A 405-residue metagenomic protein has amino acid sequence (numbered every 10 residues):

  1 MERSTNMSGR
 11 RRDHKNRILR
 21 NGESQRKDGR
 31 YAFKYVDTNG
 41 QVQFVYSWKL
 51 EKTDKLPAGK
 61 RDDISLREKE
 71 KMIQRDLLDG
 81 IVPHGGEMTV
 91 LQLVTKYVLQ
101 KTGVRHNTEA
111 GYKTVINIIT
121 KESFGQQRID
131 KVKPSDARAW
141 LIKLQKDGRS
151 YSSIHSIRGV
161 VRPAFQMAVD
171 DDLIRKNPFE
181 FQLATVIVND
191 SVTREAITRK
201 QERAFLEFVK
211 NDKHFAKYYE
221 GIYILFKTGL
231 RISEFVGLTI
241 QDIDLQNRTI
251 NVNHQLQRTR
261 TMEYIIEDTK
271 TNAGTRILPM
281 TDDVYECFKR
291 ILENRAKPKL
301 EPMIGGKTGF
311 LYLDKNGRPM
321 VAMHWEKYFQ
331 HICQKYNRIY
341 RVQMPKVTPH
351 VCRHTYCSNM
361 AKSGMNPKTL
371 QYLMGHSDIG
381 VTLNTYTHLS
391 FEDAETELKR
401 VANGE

Functional and structural regions predicted by a protein language model:
M1-E51, H254: Short, Arg/Lys-rich segments that mark the N-terminal edge of DNA/RNA- and chromatin-recognition modules
R20, D147, Y151, E207-Y218 (+6 more regions): Short, basic (Lys/Arg/His-rich) helix/loop patches that form interaction surfaces in the mid-to-C-terminal regions
R26-Y31, D37-S135, E293-K307: N-terminal DNA-binding module of tyrosine recombinases/phage integrases
K55-D62, G86, V98-L173, S191 (+3 more regions): N-terminal core-binding DNA-recognition domain of tyrosine site-specific recombinases/integrases
H155-I157, D170, I174-K176, E180-L238 (+4 more regions): Basic, Lys/Arg- and aromatic-enriched nucleic-acid-binding interface segment
A184, L238-A296, M303: Conserved tyrosine-mediated DNA breakage-rejoining catalytic core shared by Y-recombinases
V188, A196, Q255-L256, M374-K399: Catalytic-site neighborhood detector that most strongly recognizes the C-terminal catalytic loop/helix of tyrosine
T261-I266, S363, N384, H388-E405: DNA/chromatin major-groove-contacting recognition/catalytic segments
